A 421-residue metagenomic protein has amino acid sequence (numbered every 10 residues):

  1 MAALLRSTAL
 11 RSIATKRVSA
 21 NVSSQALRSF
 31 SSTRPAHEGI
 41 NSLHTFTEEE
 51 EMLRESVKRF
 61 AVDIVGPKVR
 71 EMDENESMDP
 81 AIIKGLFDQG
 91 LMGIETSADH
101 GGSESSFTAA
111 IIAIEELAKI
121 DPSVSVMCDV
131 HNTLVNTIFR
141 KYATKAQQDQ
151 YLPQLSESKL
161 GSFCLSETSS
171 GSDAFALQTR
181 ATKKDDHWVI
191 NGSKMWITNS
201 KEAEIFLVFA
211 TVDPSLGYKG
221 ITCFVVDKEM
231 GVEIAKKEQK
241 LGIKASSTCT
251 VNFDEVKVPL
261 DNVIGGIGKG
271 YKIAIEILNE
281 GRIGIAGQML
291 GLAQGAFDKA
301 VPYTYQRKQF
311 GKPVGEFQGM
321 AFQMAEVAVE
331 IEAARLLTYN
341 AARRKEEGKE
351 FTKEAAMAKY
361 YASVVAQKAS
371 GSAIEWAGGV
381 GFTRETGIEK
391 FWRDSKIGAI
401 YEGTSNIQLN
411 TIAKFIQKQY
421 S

Functional and structural regions predicted by a protein language model:
A2-V130, Y142-Q147, Q154, S158 (+3 more regions): Alpha-helical interface subdomain recognition
G90, I114-A118, A210, V226-V232 (+1 more regions): Short Ser/Thr-interspersed hydrophobic loop/turn segments at strand-loop and sheet-helix junctions that line or gate
E157-S166: A short, Trp-centered hydrophobic/proline-enriched beta-strand micro-motif
S169-S172, W196-N199, D213-S215, K240-S247: Short Gly/Pro-enriched turn/cap motifs at secondary-structure boundaries
S172-D173, W188: Hydrophobic, small-residue-rich alpha-helical packing segments that form membrane-like cores
A176-Q178, E229-P259: Flexible, small-/acidic-enriched active-site or ligand-binding loops
N191-E233: A short core secondary-structure module
E255-K272: Long, acidic (Asp/Glu-rich), low-complexity accessory segments flanking structured domains
